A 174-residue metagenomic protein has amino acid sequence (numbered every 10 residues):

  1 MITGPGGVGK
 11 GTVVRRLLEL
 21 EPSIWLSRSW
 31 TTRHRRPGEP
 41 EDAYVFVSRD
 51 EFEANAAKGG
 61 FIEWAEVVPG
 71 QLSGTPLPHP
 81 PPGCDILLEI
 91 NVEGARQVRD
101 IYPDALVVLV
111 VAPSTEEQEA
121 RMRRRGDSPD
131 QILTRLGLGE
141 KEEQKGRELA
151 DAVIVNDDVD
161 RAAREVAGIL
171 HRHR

Functional and structural regions predicted by a protein language model:
I2: Hydrophobic anchor at the beta1->P-loop junction of P-loop NTPases
P5: P-loop (Walker A) phosphate-binding loop of NTP-binding proteins
V8: ATP-binding Walker
G11: Walker A/P-loop
E19-S27: Post-Walker A helix-loop "phosphate-sensing" segment adjacent to the P-loop in P-loop NTPases
S29-I86, E93: ATP-dependent small-molecule kinase phosphotransfer cores that center on conserved nucleotide phosphate-binding segments
L87-N91, D100-R123, V155: Conserved phosphate-donor/acceptor-positioning beta-strand/loop module used by diverse small-molecule
D127-R172: Small-molecule kinase domains that catalyze NTP-dependent phosphoryl transfer to phosphate-bearing small molecules
